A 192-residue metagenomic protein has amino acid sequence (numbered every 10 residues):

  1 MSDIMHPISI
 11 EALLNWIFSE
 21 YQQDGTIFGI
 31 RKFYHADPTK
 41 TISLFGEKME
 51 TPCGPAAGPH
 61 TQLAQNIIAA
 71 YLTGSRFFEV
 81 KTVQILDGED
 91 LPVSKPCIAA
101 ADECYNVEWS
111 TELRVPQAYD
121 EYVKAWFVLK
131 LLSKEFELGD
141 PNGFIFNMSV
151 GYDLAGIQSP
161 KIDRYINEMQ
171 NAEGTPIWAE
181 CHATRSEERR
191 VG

Functional and structural regions predicted by a protein language model:
M1-D37, Y71-R76, V80-S186: Conserved, well-structured core domains of diverse proteins
K40: N-terminal glycine-rich anion-binding loops that anchor highly charged ligand groups
L44-F45: N-terminal alpha-helical transmembrane segments of multi-pass membrane transport and channel/translocase proteins
K48-E50: Short connector loops at helix/strand junctions that flank enzyme active sites, especially segments positioning acidic
P55: Conserved, mostly hydrophobic/aromatic
T61-A70: Short, acidic/polar
E188-G192: Conserved small/polar residues in nucleotide/adenosyl-binding loops
